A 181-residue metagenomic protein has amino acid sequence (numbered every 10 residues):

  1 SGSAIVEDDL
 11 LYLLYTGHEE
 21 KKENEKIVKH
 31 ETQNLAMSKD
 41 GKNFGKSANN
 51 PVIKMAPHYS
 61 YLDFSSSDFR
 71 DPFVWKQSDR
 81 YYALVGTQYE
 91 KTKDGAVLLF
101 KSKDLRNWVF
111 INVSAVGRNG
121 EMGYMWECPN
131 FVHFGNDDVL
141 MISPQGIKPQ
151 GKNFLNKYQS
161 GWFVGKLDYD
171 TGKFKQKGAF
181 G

Functional and structural regions predicted by a protein language model:
S1-D71, K76-M122, H133-G181: Beta-rich carbohydrate-recognition and catalytic domains
M125-W126: A short, glycine/Asx- and small/polar-enriched loop/turn that sits immediately N-terminal to a beta-strand
